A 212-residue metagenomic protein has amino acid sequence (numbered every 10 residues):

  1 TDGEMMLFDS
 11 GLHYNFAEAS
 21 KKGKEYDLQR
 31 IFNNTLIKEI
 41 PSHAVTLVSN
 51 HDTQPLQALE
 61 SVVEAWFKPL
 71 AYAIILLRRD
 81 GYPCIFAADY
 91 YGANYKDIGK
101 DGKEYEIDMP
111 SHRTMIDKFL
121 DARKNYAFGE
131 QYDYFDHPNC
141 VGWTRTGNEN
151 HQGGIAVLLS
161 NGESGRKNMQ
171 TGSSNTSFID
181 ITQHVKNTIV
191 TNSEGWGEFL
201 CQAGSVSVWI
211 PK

Functional and structural regions predicted by a protein language model:
T1-K212: Active-site-proximal helices and loops of the catalytic beta/alpha 8
